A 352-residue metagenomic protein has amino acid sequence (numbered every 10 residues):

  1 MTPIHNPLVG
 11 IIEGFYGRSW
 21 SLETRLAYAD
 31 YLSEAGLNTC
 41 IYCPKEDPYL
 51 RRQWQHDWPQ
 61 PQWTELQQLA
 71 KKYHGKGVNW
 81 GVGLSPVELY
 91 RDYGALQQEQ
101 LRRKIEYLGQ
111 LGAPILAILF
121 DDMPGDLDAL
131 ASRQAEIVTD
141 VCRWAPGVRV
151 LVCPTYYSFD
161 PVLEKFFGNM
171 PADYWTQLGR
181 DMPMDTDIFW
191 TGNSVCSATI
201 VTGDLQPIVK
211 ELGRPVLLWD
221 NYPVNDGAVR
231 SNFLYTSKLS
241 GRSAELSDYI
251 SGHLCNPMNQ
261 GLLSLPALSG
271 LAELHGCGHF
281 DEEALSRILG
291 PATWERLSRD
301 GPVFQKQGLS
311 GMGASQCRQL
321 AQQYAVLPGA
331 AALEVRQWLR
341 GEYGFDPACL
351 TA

Functional and structural regions predicted by a protein language model:
M1-Y90, Q97, L101, Q110-P114: Feature activates predominantly on carbohydrate-active enzymes
G14, P124-A272: Catalytic-core regions of glycoside hydrolase
R18-E34, Q97-Y107, D173-Y174, I200-D204 (+2 more regions): Short, acidic/polar
I41, A117-L119, L254: Conserved beta-strand positions in the central sheet of alpha/beta enzyme cores
W54-W58, A95-E99, L130-Q134, F166-F167: Short low-complexity, flexible loop/linker segments enriched in glycine and/or proline with clustered acidic
L84-S85, D92, G109-P124, V152-P154: Conserved alpha/beta enzyme-core scaffolds, especially Rossmann-like or related mixed alpha/beta domains that build
G94-L119, R133-W144: An active-site-proximal structural segment forming one wall of the substrate-binding cleft that immediately precedes
H275-A352: C-terminal functional modules
